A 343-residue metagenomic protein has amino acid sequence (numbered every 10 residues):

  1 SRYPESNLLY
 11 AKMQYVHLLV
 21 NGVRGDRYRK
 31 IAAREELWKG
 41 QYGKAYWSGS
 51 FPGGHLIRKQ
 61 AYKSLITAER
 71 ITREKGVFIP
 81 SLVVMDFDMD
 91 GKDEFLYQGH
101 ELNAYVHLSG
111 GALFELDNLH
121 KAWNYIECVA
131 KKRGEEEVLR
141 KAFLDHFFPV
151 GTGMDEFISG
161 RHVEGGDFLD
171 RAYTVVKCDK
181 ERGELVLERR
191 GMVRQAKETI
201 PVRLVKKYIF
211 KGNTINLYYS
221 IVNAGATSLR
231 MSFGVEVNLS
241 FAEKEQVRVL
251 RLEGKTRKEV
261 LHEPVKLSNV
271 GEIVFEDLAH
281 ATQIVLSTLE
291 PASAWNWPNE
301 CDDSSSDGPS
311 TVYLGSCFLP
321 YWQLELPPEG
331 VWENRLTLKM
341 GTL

Functional and structural regions predicted by a protein language model:
S1-R24, W38, L319-L326, W332 (+1 more regions): C-terminal accessory/tail domains of diverse enzymes
N7-R133: Histidine-centered catalytic/metal-binding microenvironments
I79-P80, V84-D86, V163-V205, K211-Y218 (+2 more regions): Beta-strand-rich recognition/accessory modules
K92-E94, L113, V205, V270-E272 (+1 more regions): Short, acidic/polar N-cap/turn motifs at the starts of alpha helices
E94-L96, V186, S220: Residue-level detector of beta-strand face positions
H100-K177, R190-M192: Acidic-aromatic substrate-binding/catalytic surfaces of carbohydrate-active enzymes
S109-K121, I200-V202, F210-G254, L343: Acidic (Asp/Glu-rich), glycine- and aromatic
T227-S232, V237-W297: Active-site/ligand-binding surface loops and adjacent short beta/alpha elements that line catalytic pockets across
